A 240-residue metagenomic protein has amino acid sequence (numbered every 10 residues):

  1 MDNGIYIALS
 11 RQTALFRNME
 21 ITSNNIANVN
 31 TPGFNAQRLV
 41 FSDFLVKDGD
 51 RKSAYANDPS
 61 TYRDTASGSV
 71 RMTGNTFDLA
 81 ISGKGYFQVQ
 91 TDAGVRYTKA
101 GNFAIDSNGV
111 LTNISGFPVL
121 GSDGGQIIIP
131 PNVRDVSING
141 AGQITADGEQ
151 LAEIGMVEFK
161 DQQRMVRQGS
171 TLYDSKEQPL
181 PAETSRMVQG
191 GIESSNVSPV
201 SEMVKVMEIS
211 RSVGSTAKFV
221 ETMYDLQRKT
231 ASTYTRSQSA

Functional and structural regions predicted by a protein language model:
M1-A240: Amphipathic alpha-helical polymerization modules
